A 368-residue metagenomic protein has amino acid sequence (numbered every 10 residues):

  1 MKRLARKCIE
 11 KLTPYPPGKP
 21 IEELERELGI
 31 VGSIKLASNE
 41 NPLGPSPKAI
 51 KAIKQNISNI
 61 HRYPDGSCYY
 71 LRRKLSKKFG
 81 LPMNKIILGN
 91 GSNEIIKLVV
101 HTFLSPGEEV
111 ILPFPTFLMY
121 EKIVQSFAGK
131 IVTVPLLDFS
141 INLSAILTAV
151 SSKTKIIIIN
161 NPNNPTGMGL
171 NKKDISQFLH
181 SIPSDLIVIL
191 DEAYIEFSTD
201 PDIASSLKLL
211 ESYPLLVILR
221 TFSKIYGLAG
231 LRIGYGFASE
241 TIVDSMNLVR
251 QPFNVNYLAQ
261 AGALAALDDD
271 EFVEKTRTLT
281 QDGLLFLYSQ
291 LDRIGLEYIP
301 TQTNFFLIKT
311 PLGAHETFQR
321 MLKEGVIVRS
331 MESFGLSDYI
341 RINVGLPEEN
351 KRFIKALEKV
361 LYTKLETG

Functional and structural regions predicted by a protein language model:
M1-R62: N-terminal "arm"/small-domain region of PLP-dependent enzymes with the aminotransferase-like
G32, P82-I86, P106-E109, K153 (+4 more regions): Short acidic capping loops at alpha-helix termini that bridge into adjacent secondary structure
S46, S67, L215-I299: PLP-dependent aminotransferase class I/II
H61, G66-E109: Phosphate-binding glycine-rich loop
T102-I159: PLP-dependent aminotransferase-like
L143-S152, P165-V188, E192-S223: Active-site pre-lysine segment of PLP-dependent enzymes
K173, R320-E324, R329, S333-G368: PLP-dependent enzyme catalytic core of the Aspartate aminotransferase-like
Q281, Q290-E324: Conserved PLP-binding catalytic core of the aspartate aminotransferase-like
